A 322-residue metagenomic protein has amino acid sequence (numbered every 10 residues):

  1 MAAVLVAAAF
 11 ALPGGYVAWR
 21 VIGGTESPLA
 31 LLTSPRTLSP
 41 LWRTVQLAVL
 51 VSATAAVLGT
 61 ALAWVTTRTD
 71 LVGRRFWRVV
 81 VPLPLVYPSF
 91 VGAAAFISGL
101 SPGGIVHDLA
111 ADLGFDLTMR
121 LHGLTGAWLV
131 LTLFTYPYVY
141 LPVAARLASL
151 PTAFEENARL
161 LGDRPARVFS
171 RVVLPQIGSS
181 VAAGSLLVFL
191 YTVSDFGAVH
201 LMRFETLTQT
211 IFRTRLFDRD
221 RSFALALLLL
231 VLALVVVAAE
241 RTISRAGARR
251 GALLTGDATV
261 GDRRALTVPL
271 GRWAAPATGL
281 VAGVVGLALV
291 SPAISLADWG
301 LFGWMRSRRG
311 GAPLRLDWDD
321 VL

Functional and structural regions predicted by a protein language model:
M1-T25, P35-A148, Q176-G197, R221-T242 (+2 more regions): Membrane-water interface segments at the C-terminal ends of transmembrane alpha-helices in multi-pass inner-membrane
S27, R203-R213, P292-D298, R306-R309 (+1 more regions): Short hydrophobic, aromatic-rich alpha-helical segments embedded in or entering the lipid bilayer of multi-pass
L150-A153: Short glycine/proline-centered loop/turn elements that form peptide/ligand docking sites
E156, R164, R249-T267, W304-D317: Juxtamembrane inter-helical linkers in multi-pass membrane proteins
N157-A158, V168, V172, I211: Hydrophobic positions on the alpha-helical face of helix-turn-helix-like DNA-binding modules
L161-D163, P175: Glycine/proline-centered hinge or cleavage motifs at structural transition points of membrane proteins
V193-F217, T255-G256: Glycine-rich helix-loop "coupling/hinge" segments at transmembrane-helix boundaries in multipass transporters
A239-V281: Alpha-helical transmembrane segments of integral membrane proteins
